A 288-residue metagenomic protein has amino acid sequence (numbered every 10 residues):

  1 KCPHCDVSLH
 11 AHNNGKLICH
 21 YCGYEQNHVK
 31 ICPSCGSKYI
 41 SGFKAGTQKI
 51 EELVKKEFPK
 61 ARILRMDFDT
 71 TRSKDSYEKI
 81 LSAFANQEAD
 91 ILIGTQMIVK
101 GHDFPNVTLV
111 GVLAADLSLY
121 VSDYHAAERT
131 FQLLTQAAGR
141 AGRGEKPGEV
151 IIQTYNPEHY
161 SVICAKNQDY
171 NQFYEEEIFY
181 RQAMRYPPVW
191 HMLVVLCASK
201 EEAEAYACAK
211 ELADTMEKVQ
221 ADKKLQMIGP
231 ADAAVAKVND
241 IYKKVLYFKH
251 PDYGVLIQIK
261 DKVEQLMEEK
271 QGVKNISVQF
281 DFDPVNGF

Functional and structural regions predicted by a protein language model:
K1-Y206, K218, A234-A236, V245-L246 (+2 more regions): Inter-lobe coupling/hinge segments of SF2-like helicase ATPases
K16, M192, K224, N275-S277: A residue-level signal for beta-strand positions that form part of recognition/binding surfaces within mature
F58, K218-K223, K270-G272: Short helix-capping segments at alpha-helix termini
R62, E149, Q226, N275-Q279: Residues at or immediately flanking beta-strands
C208-D214, I257-L266: Short amphipathic alpha-helices in soluble, non-transmembrane regions that often serve as interface/regulatory elements
D214, K218-V238, Y242, V278-G287: A carboxyl-terminal module marker
K249: Short, flexible active-site recognition loops that position polar ligands and cofactors
Y253, D261, Q265-F288: Generic C-terminus detector
